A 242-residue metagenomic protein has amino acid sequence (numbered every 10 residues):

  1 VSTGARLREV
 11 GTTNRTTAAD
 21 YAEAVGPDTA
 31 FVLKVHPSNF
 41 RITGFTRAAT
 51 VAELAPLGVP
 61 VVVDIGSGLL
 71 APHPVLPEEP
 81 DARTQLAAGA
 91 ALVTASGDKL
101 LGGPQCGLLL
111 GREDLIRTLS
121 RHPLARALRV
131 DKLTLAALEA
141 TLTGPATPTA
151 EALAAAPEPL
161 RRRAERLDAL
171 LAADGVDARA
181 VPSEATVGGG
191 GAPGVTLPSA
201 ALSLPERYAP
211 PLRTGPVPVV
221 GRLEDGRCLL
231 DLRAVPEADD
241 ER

Functional and structural regions predicted by a protein language model:
V1-G144, L171-A172: Conserved PLP-enzyme active-site core in the AAT-like
R6, T149-A152, L197: Generic N-terminal amphipathic, Lys/Arg-enriched alpha-helix
T17, T50, A156, G188-G190: Helix N-terminus capping/helix-initiation residues
T134-L135, E139-G188: Conserved PLP-dependent catalytic core of the aminotransferase class-I/II
A164-A238: Conserved C-terminal alpha-helix-loop-beta "cap" of PLP-dependent enzymes that closes/shapes the active-site mouth
E241-R242: Short secondary-structure subsegments characteristic of cysteine-rich extracellular domains
